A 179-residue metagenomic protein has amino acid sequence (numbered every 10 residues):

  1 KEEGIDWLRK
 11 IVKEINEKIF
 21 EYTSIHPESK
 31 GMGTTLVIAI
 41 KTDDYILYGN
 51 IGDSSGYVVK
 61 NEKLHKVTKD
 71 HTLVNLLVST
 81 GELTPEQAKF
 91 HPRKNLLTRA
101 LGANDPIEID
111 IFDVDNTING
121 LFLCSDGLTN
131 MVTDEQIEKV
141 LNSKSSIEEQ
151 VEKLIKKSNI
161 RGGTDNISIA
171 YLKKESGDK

Functional and structural regions predicted by a protein language model:
K1-K179: PP2C/PPM-type serine/threonine phosphatase catalytic domain
